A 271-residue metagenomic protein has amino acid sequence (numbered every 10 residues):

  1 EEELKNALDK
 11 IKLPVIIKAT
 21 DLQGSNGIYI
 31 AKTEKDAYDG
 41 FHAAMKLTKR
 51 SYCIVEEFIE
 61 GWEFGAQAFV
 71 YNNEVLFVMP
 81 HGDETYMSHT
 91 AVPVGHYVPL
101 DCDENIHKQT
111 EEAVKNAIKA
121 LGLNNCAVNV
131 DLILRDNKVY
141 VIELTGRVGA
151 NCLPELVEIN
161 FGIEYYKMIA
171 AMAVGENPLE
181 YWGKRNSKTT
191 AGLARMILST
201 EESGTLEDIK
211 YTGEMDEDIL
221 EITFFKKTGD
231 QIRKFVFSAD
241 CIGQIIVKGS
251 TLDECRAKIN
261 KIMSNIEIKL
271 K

Functional and structural regions predicted by a protein language model:
E1-I54, E60, N72, Y97-L100 (+2 more regions): Active-site nucleotide/adenylate-binding loops and adjacent lid/helix of ATP-dependent enzymes
I17-D21, T90-A91, F235-D240: Short, flexible turn/loop "capping" segments at secondary-structure junctions
G24-S25, G61-E63, K188-A191: Short acidic/glycine-enriched loop/turn segments that link adjacent beta-strands
S25, T145-F161, T228: Glycine-rich phosphate/pyrophosphate-binding beta-alpha loops
Y29, E57, E158, I242-G249: Short, well-ordered beta-strand elements within core beta-sheets of diverse protein domains
A44-Y52, E57-P99, Q109-V141, T145-L153 (+2 more regions): Phosphate-binding core of ATP-grasp and ATP-grasp-like enzymes
N160-A173: C-terminal catalytic subdomain
A170-K271: Peripheral (often C-terminal) accessory segments that flank ATP-dependent C-N-forming ligase machineries
